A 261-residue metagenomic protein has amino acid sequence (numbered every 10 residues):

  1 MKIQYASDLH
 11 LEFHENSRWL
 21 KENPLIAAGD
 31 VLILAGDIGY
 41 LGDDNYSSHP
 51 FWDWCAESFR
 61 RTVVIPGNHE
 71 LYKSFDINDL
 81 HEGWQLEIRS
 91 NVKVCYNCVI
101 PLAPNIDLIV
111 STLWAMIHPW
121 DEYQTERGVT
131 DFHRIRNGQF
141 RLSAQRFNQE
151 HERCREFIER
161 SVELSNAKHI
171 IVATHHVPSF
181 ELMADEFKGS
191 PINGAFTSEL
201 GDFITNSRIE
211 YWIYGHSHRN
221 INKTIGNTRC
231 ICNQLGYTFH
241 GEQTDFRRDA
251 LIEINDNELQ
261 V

Functional and structural regions predicted by a protein language model:
M1-Q4, V99-V110, H169, T224-R229: Beta-strand-turn-beta hairpins that frame and shape the catalytic cleft of phosphate-ester-processing enzymes
M1-V64, L71-D79, N137-R141: N-terminal active-site segment of His-dependent metallophosphoesterases
Y5-S7, L32-D37, V63-N68, K93-N97 (+3 more regions): Active-site neighborhood of phospho(di)ester-bond hydrolases with catalytic His/Asp-centered motifs
H10-N16, Y40-D44, H69-D79, V99-L102 (+4 more regions): Active-site environment of divalent metal-dependent phosphoester hydrolases
S58-R61, A167, I209-E210, N227-T228: A short helix->loop->beta-strand "cap" motif at the edges of active sites that frequently abuts
I77-F132: Hydrophobic alpha-helical segments and helix pairs
L102, A184, S190-E210, H218-V261: Binuclear metal-dependent phosphoesterase catalytic core
I109-I171, H176-F187: Active-site-proximal loop/helix segment associated with metal-binding centers of metalloenzymes
